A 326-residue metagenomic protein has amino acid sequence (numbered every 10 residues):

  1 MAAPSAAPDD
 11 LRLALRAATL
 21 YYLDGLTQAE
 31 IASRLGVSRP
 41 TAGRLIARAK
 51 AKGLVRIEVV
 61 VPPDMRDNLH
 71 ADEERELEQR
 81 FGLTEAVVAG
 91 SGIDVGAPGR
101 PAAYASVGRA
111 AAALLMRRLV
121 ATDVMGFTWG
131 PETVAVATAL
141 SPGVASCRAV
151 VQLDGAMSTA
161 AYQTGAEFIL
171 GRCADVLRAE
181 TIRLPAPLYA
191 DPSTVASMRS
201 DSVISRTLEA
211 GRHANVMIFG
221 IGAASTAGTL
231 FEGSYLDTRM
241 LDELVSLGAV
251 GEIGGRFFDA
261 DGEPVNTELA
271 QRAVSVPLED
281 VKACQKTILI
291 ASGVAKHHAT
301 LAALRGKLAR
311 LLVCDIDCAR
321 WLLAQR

Functional and structural regions predicted by a protein language model:
A2-A18, Y22-I31, G36, T41 (+3 more regions): Conserved phosphate- and dinucleotide-binding cores of soluble alpha/beta proteins, encompassing both enzyme active
P8, R44-V124, T138-A145, S158-Q163: HTH-adjacent hinge/linker in prokaryotic transcriptional regulators
T84-V87, A149, E180-I182: Conserved beta-strand segments of alpha/beta enzyme cores
A89-G90, G126-E132, S292, I316: Glycine-rich beta-strand-to-loop/alpha-helix junction loops that act as flexible
T122-V124, A149, K286: Residues that mark the start of a beta-strand
E132-G143, T229-T238: Short Gly/Thr/Asp-enriched flexible loops that form oxyanion-binding sites at enzyme active sites
G143-R148, G306-L308: Conserved S-adenosyl-L-methionine
A149-M157: Catalytic or ion-translocation cores adjacent to nucleophile or general acid/base/metal-coordination motifs in diverse
